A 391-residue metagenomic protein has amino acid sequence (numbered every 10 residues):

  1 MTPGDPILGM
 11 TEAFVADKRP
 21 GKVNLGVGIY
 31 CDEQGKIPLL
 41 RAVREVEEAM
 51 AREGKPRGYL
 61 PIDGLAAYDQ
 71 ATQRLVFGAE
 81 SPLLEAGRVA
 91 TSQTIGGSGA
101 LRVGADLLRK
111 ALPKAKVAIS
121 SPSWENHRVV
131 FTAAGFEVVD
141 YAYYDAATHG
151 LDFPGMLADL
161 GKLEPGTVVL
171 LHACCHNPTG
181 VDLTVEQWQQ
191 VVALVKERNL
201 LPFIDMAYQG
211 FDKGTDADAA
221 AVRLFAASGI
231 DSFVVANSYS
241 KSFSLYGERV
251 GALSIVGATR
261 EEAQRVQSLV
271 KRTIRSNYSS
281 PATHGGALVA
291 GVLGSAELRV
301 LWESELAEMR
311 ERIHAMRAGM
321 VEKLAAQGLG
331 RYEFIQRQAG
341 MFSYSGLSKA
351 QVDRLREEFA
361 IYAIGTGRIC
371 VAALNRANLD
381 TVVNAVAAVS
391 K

Functional and structural regions predicted by a protein language model:
M1-A67, A71-R74, G78, S276 (+2 more regions): N-terminal "arm"/small-domain region of PLP-dependent enzymes with the aminotransferase-like
L25, V138, P202, Y362-A363: Hydrophobic beta-strand scaffold residues
R44, A49, G54-E197, G210-F211 (+4 more regions): Conserved core of the PLP fold type I
V168, L201, F233-V234: Hydrophobic "anchor" residues on beta-strands that sit immediately upstream of conserved functional sites
A220-R265, L269: Active-site PLP attachment segment
Q267-G286, V292-V321: Structural signature of PLP-dependent enzymes
W302-E358: Conserved PLP-binding catalytic core of the aspartate aminotransferase-like
